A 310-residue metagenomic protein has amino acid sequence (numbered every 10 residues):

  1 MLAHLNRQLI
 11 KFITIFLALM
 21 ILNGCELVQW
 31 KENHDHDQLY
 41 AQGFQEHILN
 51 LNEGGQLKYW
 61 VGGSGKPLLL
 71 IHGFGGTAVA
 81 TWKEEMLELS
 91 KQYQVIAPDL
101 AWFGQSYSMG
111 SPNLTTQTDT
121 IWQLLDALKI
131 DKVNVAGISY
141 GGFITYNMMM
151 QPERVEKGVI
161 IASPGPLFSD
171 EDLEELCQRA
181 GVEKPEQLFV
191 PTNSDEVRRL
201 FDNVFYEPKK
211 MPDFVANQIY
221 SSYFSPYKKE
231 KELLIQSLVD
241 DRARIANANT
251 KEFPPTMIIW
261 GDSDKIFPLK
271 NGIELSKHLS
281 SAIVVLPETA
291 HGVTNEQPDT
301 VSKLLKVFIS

Functional and structural regions predicted by a protein language model:
L2-P67, Q92-Y93, D131, S310: Alpha/beta-hydrolase fold catalytic core
W60, A97-A136: Active-site loop/oxyanion-hole signature of alpha/beta-hydrolase fold enzymes
V61-Q105: Conserved HGGG/HGGXW glycine-rich cap/lid loop of the alpha/beta-hydrolase fold
M150, G158-P191: Flexible "cap/lid" loop of the alpha/beta hydrolase fold
E171-C177, V190-T250: Conserved alpha/beta-hydrolase catalytic His-Asp/Glu region
E252, I258-W260: Short beta-strand/loop motif that positions the catalytic acidic residue of the alpha/beta-hydrolase fold
S263-F267, H291: Acidic catalytic loop of the alpha/beta-hydrolase fold
S281-S310: Catalytic active-site module of serine/aspartate enzymes centered on a nucleophile-bearing elbow/loop
